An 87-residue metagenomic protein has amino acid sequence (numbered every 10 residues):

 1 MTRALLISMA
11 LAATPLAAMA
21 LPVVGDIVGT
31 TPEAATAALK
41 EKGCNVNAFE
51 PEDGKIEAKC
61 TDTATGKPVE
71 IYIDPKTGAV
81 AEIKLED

Functional and structural regions predicted by a protein language model:
M1-A20: Classic N-terminal secretory signal peptides
A10, A35-T36, F49-E52: Secretory-pathway extracellular proteins and peptide precursors enriched for disulfide-bonded cysteines
A20-L21, I83: Acidic/histidine-rich, surface-exposed loop or edge segments in extracytoplasmic proteins
V23-V46: Short, non-transmembrane alpha-helical segments in secretory-pathway proteins
L39-G43, C60, K84: Sec/Tat-exported extracytoplasmic proteins
N45-E70: Exposed beta-strand-loop-beta-strand "reactive/processing" segments of non-cytosolic proteins
T61-D87: Mid-chain, structured segments of secreted extracytoplasmic proteins
